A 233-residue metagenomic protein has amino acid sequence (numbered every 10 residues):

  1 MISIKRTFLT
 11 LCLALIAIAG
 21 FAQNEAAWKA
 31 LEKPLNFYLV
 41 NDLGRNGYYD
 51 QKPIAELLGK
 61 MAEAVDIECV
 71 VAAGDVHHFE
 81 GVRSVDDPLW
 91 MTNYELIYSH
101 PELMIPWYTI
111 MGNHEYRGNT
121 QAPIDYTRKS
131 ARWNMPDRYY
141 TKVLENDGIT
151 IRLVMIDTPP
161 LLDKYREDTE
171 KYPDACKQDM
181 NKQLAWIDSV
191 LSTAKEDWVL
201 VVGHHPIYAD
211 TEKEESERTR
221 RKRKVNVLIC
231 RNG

Functional and structural regions predicted by a protein language model:
M1-L9: Bacterial N-terminal signal peptides that target proteins for export
T10-A19: Bacterial N-terminal signal peptides
G20-P88, N181: N-terminal active-site segment of His-dependent metallophosphoesterases
L31, H78-V199, K213-G233: Extended active-site neighborhood of metal-dependent phosphoesterases/phosphodiesterases
D42, G74-D75, G112-N113, I156 (+1 more regions): Active-site glycine-centered loops adjacent to acidic/histidine catalytic or metal-binding residues that shape
E68-V70, D197-G203: Generic beta-sheet signal
P206-D210: Beta-propeller domains
